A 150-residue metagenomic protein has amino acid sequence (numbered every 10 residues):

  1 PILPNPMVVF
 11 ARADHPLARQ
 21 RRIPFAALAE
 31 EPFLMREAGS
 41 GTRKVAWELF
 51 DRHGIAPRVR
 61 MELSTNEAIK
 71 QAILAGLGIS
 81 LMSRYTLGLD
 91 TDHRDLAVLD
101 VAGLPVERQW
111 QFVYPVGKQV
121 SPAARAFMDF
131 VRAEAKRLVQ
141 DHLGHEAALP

Functional and structural regions predicted by a protein language model:
P1-F33: Flexible hinge/capping segments at coil-to-helix
P4, E30, L74, D92 (+1 more regions): Phosphate-coordinating loops and pocket residues in cytosolic domains that bind phosphorylated ligands
V9-F10, F33, L81, V98 (+1 more regions): Generic preference for hydrophobic
R12-P16, A38, V116-K118: Short loop segments at secondary-structure junctions
A26, K70-Q71, R125: Alpha-helical segments flanking ligand/cofactor-binding loops in enzyme cores
G39-L99: Hydrophobic hinge/microswitch elements
R52, R84-H93, G103-P150: C-terminal effector-binding regulatory domain of bacterial HTH transcription factors
